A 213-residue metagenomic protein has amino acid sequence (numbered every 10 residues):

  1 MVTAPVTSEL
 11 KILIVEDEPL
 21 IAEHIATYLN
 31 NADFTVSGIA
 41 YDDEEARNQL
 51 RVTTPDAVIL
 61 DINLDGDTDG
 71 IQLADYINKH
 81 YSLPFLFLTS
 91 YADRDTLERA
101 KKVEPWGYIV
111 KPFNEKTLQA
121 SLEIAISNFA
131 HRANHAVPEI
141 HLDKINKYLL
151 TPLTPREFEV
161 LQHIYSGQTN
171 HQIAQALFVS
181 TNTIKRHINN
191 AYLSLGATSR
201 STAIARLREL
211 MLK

Functional and structural regions predicted by a protein language model:
T7, K11, E18-I39, D43-E45: Two-component/phosphorelay signaling modules centered on CheY-like receiver
A26, I39-A57, D65: Acidic, metal-coordinating helix/loop segments flanking the phosphotransfer/catalytic sites of two-component signaling
D61-I62, T89: Active-site residues of response regulator receiver
T68-L83, R206: Short amphipathic alpha-helix used as the core "switch/output" element in two-component signaling
D95, F113-E123: C-terminal output helix
W106: Short, glycine/charged-rich "phosphate-handling" switch motifs in NTP-dependent and phosphotransfer domains
I140-T183, E209-L210: Helix-turn-helix DNA-binding segment
N189-K213: Basic, Lys/Arg-enriched C-terminal extension of HTH/homeodomain DNA-binding domains
